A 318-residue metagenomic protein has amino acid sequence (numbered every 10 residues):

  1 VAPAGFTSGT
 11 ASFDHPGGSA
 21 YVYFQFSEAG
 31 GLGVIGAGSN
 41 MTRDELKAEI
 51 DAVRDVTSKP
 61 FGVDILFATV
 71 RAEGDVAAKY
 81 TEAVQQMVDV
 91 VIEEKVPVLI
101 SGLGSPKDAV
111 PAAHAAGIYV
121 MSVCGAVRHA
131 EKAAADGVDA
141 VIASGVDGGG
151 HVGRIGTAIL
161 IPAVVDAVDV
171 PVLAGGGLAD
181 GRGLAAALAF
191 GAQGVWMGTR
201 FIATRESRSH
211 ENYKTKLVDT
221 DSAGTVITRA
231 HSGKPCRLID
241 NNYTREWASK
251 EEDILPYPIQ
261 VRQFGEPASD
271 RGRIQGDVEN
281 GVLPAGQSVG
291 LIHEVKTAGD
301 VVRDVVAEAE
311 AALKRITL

Functional and structural regions predicted by a protein language model:
V1-P171: Active-site entrance/lid segments in N-terminal catalytic domains of soluble metabolic enzymes
I159-L173, A179-L318: Conserved active-site-proximal phosphate/metal-binding subdomains
